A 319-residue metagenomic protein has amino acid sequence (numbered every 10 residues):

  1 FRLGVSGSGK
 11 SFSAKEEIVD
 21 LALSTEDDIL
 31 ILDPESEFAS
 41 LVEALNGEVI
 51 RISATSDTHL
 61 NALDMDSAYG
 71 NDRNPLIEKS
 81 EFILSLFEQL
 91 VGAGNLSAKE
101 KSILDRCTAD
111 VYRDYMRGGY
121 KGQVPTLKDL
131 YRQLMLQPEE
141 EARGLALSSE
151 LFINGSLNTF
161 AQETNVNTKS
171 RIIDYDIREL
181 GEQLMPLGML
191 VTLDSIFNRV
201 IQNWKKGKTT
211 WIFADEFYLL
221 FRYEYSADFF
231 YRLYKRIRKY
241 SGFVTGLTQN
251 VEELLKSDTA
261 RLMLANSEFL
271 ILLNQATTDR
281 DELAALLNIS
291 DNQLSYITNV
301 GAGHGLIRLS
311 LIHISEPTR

Functional and structural regions predicted by a protein language model:
F1-A54: Glycine-rich phosphate-binding loop of nucleotide-binding enzymes
P34, G242, L247-N250: Conserved H-loop
S36-E48, A54-S56, N61-G242, L255-D258 (+3 more regions): P-loop NTPase motor domains
I52-A54, L270-T277: Conserved AAA+ ATPase "SRH/arginine-finger" region at the nucleotide-binding site
H59-D64, T278-A285: Conserved AAA+ ATPase core "coupling" helix
Y218, I289-N292: N-terminal helicase ATP-binding lobe
A260-L272: A short helix-turn-beta junction within AAA+ P-loop NTPase domains corresponding to the substrate/partner-engaging
I312-T318: Conserved small/polar residues in nucleotide/adenosyl-binding loops
